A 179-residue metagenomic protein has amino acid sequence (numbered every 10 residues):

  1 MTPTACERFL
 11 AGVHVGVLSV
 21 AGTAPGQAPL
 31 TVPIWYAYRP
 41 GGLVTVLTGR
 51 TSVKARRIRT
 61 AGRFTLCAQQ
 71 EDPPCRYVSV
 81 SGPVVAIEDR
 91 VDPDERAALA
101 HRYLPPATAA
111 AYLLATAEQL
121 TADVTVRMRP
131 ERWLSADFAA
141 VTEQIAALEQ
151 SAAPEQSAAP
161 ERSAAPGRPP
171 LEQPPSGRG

Functional and structural regions predicted by a protein language model:
M1-V17: Short, basic/aromatic recognition patches
P3, T51-S52: Structural motif corresponding to alpha-helix initiation and N-cap regions
V13-R50, I58, F64-A68, Y77-V80: Short beta-strand segments
H14-V15, R63, T108, W133: Generic structural signal for secondary-structure transition and capping sites
V20-G22, A68-E71, P106-A115: A short, aromatic/hydrophobic, helix- or strand-capping loop or linear motif that either lines the entrance/gate
A24-A28, D72-P74, T116-L120: A short beta-turn/loop motif at secondary-structure boundaries
S52-K54, P73, T142-E143: Short, surface-exposed beta-strand-loop junctions and turns on beta-sheet-rich folds
V78-A152, E161-G179: Charged, gly/pro-rich active-site loop segments
